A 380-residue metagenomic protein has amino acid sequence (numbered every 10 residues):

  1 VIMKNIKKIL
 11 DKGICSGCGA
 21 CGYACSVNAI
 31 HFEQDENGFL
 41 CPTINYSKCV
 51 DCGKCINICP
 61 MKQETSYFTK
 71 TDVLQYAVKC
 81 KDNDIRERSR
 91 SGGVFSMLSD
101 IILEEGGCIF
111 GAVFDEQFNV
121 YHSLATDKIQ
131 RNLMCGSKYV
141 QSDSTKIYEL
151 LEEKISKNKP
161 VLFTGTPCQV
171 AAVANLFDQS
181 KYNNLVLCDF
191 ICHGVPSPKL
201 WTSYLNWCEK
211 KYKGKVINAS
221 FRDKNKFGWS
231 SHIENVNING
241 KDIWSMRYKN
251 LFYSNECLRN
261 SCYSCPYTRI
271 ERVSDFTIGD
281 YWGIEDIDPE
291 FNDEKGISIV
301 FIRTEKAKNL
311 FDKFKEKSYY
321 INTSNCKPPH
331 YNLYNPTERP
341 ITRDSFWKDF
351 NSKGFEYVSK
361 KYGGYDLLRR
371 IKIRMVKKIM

Functional and structural regions predicted by a protein language model:
V1-A24, N28-F32: Ferredoxin-type iron-sulfur electron-transfer modules and their immediate structural context
I2-N5, I9-K12, P42-S47, W244-Y253: Short, intrinsically disordered, charge-biased short linear motifs at domain edges
I2-N5, S47-K157, P328-G364: Flanking helices and flexible, charged tails adjoining ferredoxin-like Fe-S electron-transfer domains in multi-subunit
C15-C21, C25, C49-C55, C59 (+2 more regions): Short cysteine clusters
A20-T43, G53-T71, D275: Iron-sulfur cluster-binding cysteine motifs and their immediate structural context in ferredoxin-like electron-transfer
R90-G93, E116, F163-V173, G194-P196: Gly/Ser/Thr-rich loops at beta-strand to alpha-helix junctions that form or flank small-molecule/cofactor-binding
E105-C108, E209, K213-M380: Long, compositionally biased charged/polar accessory segments in the mid-to-C-terminal portions of proteins
N184-W207: Short, flexible loop segments at boundaries between secondary-structure elements
